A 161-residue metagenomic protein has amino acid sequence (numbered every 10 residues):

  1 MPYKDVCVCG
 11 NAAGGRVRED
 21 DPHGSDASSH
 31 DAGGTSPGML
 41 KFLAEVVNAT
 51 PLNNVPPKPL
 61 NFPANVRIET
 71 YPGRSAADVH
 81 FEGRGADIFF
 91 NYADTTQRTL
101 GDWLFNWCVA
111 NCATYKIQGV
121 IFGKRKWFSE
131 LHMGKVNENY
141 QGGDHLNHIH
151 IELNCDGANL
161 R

Functional and structural regions predicted by a protein language model:
P2-M133, L146-N154: Secreted/periplasmic proteins that engage bacterial cell-wall peptidoglycan
V136-G143: Short proline/glycine-enriched turn/loop segments at secondary-structure junctions
D156-R161: Short, charged low-complexity linker/loop segments at the C-terminal edge of domains
